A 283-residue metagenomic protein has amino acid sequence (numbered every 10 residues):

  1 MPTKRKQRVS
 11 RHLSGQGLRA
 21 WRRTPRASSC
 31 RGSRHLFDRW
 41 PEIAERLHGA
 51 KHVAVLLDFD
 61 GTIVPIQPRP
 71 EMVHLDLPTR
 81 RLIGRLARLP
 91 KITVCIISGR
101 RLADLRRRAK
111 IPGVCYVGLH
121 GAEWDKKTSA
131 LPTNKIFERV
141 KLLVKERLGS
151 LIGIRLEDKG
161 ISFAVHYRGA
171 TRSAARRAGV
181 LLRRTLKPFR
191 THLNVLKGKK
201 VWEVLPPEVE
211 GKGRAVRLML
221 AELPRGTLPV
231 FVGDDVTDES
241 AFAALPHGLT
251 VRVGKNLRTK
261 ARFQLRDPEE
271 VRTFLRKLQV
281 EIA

Functional and structural regions predicted by a protein language model:
P2-R8, H12-F59, I63-E71, P78 (+1 more regions): Non-catalytic pre-domain segments flanking phosphatase-related domains
G32-L36, A50, G213-A283: Mg2+-dependent phosphoryl-transfer enzymes with acidic/Ser/Thr/Gly-rich catalytic loops
A54-L56, C115, V230: Hydrophobic "anchor" residues on beta-strands that sit immediately upstream of conserved functional sites
H74-I161: Active-site phosphate-binding/coordination module
R101-L119, S173-N194: Substrate-recognition/cap helix-loop segment adjacent to the acidic, metal-dependent catalytic center of Asp-based
V117-L143, L196-G226: Substrate-recognition "cap/lid" segment bordering the active-site pocket of phosphatases
I154-R172, L193-P206: Charged, glycine-interspersed solvent-exposed loop segments at helix/strand-loop junctions that cap or gate access
